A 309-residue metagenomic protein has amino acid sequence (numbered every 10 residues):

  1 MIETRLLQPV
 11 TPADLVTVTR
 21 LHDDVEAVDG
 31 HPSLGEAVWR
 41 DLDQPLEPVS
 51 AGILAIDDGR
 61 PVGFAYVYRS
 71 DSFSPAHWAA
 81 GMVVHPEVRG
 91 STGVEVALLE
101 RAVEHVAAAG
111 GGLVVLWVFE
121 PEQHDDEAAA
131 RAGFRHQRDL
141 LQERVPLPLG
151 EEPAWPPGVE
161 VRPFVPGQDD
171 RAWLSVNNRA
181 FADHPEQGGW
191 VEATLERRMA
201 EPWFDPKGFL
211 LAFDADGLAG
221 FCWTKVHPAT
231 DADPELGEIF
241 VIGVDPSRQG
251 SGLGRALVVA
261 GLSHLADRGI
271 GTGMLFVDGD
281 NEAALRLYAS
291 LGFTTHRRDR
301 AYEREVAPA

Functional and structural regions predicted by a protein language model:
M1-R40, A154-G188: Short amphipathic alpha-helix that is part of the acyltransferase structural core
T4, H77-A79, V161, I239: Hydrophobic residues on conserved beta-strands that form the core of alpha/beta folds
H22-A109, V115-F119, A219-P234: Conserved donor-binding loop and adjoining core beta-sheet/short helix segment in diverse acyl/aminoacyl transferases
S72, W117-E120, R135-P148, M274-V277 (+1 more regions): Conserved catalytic-core motifs of GNAT/GCN5-like acyltransferases
H85-V88, D245-S247, S251, G279-D280: Active-site acidic-Proline motif in GNAT/NAT acetyltransferases
V96-E100, E104, A108, E120-R138 (+4 more regions): Conserved active-site alpha-helix within GNAT-family acetyltransferase domains
F181-H227: Phosphate-binding active sites in nucleotide-utilizing proteins
F240-G243, Q249-F276, L287-A289, F293 (+2 more regions): Hydrophobic multi-pass inner-membrane translocation pores used for secretion and envelope-lipid/glycan export
